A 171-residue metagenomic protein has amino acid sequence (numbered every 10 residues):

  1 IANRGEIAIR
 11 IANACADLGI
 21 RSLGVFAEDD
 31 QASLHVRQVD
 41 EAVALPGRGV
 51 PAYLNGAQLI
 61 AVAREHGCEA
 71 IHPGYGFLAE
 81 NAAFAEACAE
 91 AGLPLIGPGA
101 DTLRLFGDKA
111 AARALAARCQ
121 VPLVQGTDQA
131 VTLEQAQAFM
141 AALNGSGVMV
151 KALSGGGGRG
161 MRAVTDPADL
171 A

Functional and structural regions predicted by a protein language model:
I1-A171: N-terminal beta-alpha lobe that positions the nucleotide/phosphoryl donor in ATP/NTP-coupled carboxylate activation
